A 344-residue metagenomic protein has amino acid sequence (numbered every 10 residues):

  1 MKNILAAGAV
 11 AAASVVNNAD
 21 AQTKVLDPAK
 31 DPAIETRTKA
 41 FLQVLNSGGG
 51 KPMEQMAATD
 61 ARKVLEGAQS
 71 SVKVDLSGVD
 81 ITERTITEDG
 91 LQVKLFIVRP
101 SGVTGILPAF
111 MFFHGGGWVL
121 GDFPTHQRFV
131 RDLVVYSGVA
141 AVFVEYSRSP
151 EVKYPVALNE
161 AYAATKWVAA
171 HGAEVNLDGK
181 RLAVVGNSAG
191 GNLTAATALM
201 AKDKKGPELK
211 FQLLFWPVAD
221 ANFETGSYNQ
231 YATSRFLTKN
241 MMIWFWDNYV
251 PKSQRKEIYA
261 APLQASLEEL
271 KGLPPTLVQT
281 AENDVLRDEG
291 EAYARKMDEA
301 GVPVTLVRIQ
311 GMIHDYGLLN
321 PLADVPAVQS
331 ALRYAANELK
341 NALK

Functional and structural regions predicted by a protein language model:
M1-I4: N-terminal export leaders
A7-S14: Bacterial N-terminal signal peptides
N17-A21: Sec/Tat signal peptide C-region and signal peptidase I cleavage site
Q22-K344: Alpha/beta-hydrolase superfamily serine-hydrolase fold, recognizing
